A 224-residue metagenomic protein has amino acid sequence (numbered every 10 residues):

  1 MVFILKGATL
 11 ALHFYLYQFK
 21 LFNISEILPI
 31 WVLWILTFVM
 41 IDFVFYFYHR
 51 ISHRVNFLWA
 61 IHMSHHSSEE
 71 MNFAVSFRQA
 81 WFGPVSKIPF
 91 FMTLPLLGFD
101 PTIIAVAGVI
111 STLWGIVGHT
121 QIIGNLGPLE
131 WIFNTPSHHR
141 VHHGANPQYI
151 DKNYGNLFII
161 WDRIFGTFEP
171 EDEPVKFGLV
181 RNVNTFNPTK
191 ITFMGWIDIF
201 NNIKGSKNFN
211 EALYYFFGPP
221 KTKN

Functional and structural regions predicted by a protein language model:
M1-L5, L28-V180: Membrane-embedded catalytic scaffold of the fatty acid hydroxylase/desaturase
A8, W31, V109, N153 (+4 more regions): Alpha-helical structural motif
A8-V32: Juxtamembrane/interfacial segments at transmembrane-helix boundaries in multi-pass membrane proteins
L12, L129, W161, W196-F200 (+1 more regions): Generic structural signal of hydrophobic/aromatic residues within well-ordered alpha-helices of folded domains
L16, K20, S137, F165 (+4 more regions): Generic secondary-structure transition motif, activating predominantly at the C-termini of alpha-helices
P174-N224: Cytosolic-facing loops and C-terminal tails of multi-pass membrane proteins
